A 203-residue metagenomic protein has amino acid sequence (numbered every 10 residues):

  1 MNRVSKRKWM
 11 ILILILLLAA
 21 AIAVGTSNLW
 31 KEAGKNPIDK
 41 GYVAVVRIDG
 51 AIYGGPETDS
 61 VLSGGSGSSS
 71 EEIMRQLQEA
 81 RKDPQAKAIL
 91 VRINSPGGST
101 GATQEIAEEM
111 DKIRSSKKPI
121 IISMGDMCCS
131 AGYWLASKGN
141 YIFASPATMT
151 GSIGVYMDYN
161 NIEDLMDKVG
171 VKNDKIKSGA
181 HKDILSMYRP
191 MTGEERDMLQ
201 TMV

Functional and structural regions predicted by a protein language model:
N2-K118, M124-V203: Small-residue-centered hinge/linker elements
